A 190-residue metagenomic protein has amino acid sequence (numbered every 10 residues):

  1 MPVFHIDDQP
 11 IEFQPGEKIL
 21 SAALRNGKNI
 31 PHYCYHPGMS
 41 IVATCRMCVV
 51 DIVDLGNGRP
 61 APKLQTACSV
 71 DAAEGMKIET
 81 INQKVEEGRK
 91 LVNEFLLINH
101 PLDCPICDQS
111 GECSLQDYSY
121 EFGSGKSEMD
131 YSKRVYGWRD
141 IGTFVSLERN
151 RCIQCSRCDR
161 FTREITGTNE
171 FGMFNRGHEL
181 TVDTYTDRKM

Functional and structural regions predicted by a protein language model:
M1-F4: Short structural boundary motif marking the start of a folded domain
I6-Q9: Short strand-turn-strand beta-turns centered on an Asx-Gly dipeptide
E17-S21: Short, structural beta-strand-to-alpha-helix junction motif
A22, I30-P31: Protein-protein interaction/assembly regions in multi-subunit complexes
N26: Active-site-adjacent helical/loop segments in soluble small-molecule enzymes
H32, H36-M39, M47: Charged, low-complexity terminal tails
V42: N-terminal beta-loop-helix "entrance" segment that forms/cooperates in small-molecule cofactor or anionic ligand
R46, V50-M190: Fe-S ferredoxin-like electron-transfer domains and their immediately adjacent linker/connector regions across
